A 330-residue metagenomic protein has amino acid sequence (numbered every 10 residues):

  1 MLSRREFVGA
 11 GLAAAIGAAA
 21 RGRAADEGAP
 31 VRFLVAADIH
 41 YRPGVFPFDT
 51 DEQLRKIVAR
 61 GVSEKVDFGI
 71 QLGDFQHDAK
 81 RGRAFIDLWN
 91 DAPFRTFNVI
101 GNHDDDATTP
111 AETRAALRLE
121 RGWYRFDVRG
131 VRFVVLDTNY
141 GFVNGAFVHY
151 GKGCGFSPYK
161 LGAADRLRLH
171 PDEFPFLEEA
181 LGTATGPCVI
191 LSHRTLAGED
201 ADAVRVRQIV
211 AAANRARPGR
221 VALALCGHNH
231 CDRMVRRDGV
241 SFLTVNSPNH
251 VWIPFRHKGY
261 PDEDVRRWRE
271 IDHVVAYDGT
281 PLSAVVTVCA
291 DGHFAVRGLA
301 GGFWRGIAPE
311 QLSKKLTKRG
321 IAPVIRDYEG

Functional and structural regions predicted by a protein language model:
M1-A14: N-terminal secretory signal peptides and thylakoid transit peptides that target proteins across membranes
A24-A84: N-terminal active-site segment of His-dependent metallophosphoesterases
A25, K80-G182, R205-A222, C231-V274 (+1 more regions): Extended active-site neighborhood of metal-dependent phosphoesterases/phosphodiesterases
E27, R266-G330: A short C-terminal boundary segment appended to hydrolase-like catalytic domains
D38, G73-D74, G101-N102, H193 (+1 more regions): Active-site glycine-centered loops adjacent to acidic/histidine catalytic or metal-binding residues that shape
P43, F75-K80, D105-D106, L196-A201: Acidic-and-aromatic substrate-binding clefts and catalytic sites of carbohydrate-active enzymes
T138, L191-L196, H228, L299-A300: Short, well-ordered beta-to-alpha junction loops that form the rim of enzyme active sites and present histidine/acidic
L181-G198: Short acidic, glycine-rich surface-loop motifs adjacent to enzyme active sites
